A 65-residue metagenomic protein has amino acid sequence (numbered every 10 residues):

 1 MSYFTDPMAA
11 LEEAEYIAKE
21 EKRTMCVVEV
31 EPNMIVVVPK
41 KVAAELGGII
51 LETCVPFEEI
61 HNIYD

Functional and structural regions predicted by a protein language model:
M1-A9, E58-E59: A short, exposed loop/beta-hairpin motif centered on an aromatic-Gly-Thr core
A9-E12, E52: Compositionally biased amphipathic helical and low-complexity segments enriched in hydrophobic
L11-E12, T24, D65: Amphipathic alpha-helical interaction segments
L11-K19: Amphipathic, hydrophobic secondary-structure cores in small proteins
R23-I35: Charge-dense, low-complexity polyampholytic segments
P32-D65: Detector for the mature cores of small, proteolytically processed and post-translationally modified peptide effectors
